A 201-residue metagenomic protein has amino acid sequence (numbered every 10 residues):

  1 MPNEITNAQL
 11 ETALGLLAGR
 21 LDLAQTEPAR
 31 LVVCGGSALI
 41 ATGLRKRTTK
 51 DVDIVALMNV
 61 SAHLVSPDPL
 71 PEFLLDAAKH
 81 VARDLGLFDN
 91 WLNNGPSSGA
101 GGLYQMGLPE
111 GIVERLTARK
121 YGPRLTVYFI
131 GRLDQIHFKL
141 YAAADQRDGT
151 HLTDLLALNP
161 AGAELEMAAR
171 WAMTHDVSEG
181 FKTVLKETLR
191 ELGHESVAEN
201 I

Functional and structural regions predicted by a protein language model:
M1-I201: Compositionally biased terminal segments of proteins
